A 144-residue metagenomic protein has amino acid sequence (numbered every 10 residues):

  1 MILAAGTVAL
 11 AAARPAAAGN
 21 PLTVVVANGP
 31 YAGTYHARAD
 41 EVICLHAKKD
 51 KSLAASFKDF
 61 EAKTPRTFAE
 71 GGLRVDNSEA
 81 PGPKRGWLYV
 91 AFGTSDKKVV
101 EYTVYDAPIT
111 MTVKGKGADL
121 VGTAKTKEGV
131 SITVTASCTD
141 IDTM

Functional and structural regions predicted by a protein language model:
M1-P15: Secretory targeting and sorting signals
A12-M144: An extracellular/secretory-lumen and virion-surface interaction module
